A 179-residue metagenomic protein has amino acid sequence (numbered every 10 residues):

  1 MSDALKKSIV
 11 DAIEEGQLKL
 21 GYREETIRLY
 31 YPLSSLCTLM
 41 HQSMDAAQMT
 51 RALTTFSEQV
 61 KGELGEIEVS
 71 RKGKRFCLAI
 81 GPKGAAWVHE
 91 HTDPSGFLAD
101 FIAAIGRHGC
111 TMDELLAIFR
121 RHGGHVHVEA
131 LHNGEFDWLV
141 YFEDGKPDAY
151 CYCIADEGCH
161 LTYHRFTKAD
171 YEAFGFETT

Functional and structural regions predicted by a protein language model:
M1-L29: Positively charged, polyanion-binding regions of nucleic-acid-associated proteins
L20, G62-V69, F119-L131, T178: Short secondary-structure junctions
R23-S43, L98-A104: Short glycine-rich, basic-tinged beta-strand/loop micro-motifs
I27, C37-E66: Charge-enriched amphipathic alpha-helical scaffolds
E58-P94, H160: Charged low-complexity interaction tracts in eukaryotic proteins
S95-F119: Long, charged/polar, surface-exposed segments that mediate recognition or autoinhibition
T111, A117-Y152: A cross-family detector of function-defining hotspots
K146-E177: Intrinsically disordered, low-complexity regulatory segments enriched in Ser/Thr/Pro and charged residues
